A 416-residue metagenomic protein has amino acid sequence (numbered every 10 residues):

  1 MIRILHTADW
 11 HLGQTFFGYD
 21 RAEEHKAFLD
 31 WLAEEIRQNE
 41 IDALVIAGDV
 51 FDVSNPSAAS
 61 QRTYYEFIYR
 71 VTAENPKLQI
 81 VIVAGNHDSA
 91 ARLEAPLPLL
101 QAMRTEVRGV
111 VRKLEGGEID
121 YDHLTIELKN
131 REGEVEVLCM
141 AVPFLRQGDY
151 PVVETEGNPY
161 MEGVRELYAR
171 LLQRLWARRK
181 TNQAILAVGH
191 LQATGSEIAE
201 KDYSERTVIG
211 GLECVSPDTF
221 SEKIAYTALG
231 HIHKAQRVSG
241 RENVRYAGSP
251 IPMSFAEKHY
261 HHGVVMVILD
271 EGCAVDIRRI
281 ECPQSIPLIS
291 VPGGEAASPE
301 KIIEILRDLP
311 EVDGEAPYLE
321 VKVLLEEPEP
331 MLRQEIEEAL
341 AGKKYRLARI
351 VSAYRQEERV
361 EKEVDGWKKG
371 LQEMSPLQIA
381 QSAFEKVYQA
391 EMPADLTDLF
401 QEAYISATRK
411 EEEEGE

Functional and structural regions predicted by a protein language model:
M1-Y69, A73-K77, A187, E402: N-terminal active-site segment of His-dependent metallophosphoesterases
T7-A8, L44-G48, Q79-N86, R108-V111 (+3 more regions): Active-site neighborhood of phospho(di)ester-bond hydrolases with catalytic His/Asp-centered motifs
D9, L29, D49, Y64 (+7 more regions): Divalent metal-coordination and catalytic microenvironments
F17, V50-I68, A84-M103, G109 (+2 more regions): Metal-dependent catalytic neighborhoods of phosphoester/phosphodiester hydrolases
I41-A59, N75-A91, A193-G211: Active-site neighborhood of divalent metal-dependent phosphoester/pyrophosphate hydrolases
M103-G210: Conserved catalytic scaffold of divalent metal-dependent phosphoesterases
A193-C273: Conserved beta-sheet core of the metallophosphoesterase superfamily
L269-E416: Accessory, non-catalytic peripheral segments of nucleic-acid enzymes
